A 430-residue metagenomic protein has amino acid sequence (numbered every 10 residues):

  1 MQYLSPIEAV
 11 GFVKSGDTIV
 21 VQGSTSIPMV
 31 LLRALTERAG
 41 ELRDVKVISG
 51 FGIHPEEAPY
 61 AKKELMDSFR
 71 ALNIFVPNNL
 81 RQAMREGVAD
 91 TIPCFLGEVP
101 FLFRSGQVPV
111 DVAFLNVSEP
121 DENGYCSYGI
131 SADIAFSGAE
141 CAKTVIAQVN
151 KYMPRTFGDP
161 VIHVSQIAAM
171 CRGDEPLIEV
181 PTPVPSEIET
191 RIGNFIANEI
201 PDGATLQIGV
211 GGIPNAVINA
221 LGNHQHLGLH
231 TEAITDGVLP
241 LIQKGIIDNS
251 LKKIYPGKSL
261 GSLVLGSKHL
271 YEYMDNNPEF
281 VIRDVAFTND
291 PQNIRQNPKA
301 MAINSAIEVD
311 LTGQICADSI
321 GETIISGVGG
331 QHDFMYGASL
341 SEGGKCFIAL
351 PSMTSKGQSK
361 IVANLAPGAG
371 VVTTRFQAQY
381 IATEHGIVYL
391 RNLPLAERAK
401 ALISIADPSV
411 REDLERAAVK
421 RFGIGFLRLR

Functional and structural regions predicted by a protein language model:
M1-R430: Conserved alpha/beta enzyme-core scaffold
